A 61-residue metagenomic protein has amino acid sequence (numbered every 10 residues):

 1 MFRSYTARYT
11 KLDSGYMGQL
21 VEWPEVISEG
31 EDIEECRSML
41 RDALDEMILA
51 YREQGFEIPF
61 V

Functional and structural regions predicted by a protein language model:
M1-T6, L12, S38-V61: Short, charged, surface-exposed hinge/linker loops at domain edges that act as mobile lids or interdomain connectors
Y5, Y16, V26-S28: Structural detector for hydrophobic anchor residues on beta-strands
R8-V21: Short aromatic-glycine-(Arg/Gly/Cys) micro-motifs in beta-strand/loop hairpins
G15-G18, G30, G55: Residue-identity detector for glycine
V21-W23, I58: Hydrophobic alpha-helix-in-membranes signature
P24-E35: A short, exposed loop/beta-hairpin motif centered on an aromatic-Gly-Thr core
